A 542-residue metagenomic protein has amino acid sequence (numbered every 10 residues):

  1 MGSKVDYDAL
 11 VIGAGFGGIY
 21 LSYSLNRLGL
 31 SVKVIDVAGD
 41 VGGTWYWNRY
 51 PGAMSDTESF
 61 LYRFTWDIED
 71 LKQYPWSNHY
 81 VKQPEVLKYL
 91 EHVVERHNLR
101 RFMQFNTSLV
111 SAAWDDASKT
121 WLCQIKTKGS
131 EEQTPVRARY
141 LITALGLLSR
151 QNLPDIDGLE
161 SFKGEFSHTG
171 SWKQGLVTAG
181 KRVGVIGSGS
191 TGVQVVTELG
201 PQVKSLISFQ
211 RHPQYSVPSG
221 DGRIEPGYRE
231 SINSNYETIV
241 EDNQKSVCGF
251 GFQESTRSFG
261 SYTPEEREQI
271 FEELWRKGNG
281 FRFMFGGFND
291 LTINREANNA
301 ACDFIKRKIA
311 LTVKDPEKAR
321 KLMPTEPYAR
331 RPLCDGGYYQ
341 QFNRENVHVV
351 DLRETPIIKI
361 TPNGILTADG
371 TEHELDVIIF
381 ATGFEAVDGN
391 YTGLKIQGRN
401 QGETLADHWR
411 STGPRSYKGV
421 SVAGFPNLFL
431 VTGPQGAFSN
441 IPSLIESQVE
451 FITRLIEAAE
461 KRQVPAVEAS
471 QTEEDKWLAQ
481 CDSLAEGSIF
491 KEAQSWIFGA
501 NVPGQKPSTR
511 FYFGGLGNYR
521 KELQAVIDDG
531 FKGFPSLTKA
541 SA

Functional and structural regions predicted by a protein language model:
G2-A9, A14, I19, Y23-L159 (+3 more regions): N-terminal FAD-binding dinucleotide-binding subdomain shared by FAD-dependent oxidases/monooxygenases
W172: Short, acidic/glycine-rich phosphate-metal binding loop used to engage nucleotide
G180-K181, R320: Short, surface-exposed connector motifs at secondary-structure boundaries
R182-V203: Rossmann-like NAD(P)H-binding beta-loop-alpha module
